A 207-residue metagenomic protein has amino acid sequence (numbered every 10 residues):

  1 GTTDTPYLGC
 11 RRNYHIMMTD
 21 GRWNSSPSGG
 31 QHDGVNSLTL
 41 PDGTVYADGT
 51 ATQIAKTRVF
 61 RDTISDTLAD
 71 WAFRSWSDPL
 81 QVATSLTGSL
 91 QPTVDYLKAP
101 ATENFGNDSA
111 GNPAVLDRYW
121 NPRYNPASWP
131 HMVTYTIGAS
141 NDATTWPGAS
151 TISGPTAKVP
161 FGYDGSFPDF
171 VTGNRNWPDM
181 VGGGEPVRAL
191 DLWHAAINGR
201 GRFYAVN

Functional and structural regions predicted by a protein language model:
G1-N207: P/S/T/G-enriched low-complexity
